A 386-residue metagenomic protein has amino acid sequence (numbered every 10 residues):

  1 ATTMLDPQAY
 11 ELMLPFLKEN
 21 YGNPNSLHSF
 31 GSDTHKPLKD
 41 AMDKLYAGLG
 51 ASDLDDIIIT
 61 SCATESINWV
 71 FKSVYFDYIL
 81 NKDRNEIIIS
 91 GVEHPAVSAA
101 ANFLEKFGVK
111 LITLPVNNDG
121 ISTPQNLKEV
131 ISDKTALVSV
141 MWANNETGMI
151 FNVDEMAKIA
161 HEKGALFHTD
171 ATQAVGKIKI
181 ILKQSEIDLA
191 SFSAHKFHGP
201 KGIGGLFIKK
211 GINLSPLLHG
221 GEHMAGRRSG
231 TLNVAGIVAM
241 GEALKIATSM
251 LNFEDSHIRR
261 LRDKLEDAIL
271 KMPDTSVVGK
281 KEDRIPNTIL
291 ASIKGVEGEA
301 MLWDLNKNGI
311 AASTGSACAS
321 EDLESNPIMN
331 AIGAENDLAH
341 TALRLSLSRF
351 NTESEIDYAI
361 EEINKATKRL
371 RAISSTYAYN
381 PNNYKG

Functional and structural regions predicted by a protein language model:
A1-G386: Pyridoxal 5′-phosphate
